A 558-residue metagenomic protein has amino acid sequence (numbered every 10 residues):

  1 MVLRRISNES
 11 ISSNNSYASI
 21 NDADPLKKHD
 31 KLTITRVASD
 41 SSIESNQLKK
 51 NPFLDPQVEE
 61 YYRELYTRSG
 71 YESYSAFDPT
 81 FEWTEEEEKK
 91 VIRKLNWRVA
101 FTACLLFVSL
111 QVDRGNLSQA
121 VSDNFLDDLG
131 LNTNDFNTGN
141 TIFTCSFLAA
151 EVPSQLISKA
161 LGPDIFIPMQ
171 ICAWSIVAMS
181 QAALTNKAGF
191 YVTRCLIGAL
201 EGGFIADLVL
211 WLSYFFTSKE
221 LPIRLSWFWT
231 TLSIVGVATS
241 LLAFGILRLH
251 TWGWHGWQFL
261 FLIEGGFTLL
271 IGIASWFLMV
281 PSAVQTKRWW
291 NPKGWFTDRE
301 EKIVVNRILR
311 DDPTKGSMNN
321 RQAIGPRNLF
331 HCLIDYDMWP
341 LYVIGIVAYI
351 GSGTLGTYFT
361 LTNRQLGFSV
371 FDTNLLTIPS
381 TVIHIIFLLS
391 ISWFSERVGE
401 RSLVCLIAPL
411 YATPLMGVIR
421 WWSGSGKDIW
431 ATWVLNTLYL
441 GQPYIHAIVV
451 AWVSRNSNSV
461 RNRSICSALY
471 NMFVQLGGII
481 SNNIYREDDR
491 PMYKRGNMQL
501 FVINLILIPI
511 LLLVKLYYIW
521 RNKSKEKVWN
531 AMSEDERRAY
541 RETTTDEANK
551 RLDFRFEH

Functional and structural regions predicted by a protein language model:
V2-N116, L552: Cytosolic juxtamembrane N-terminal segment immediately preceding the first transmembrane helix of multi-pass
D113, L129-G130, P153, L161-G162 (+7 more regions): Helix-breaking motifs and short loop linkers at transmembrane-helix boundaries and internal kinks in secondary membrane
S118-Q119, I324-I391, V450, N482: Extracytoplasmic gate region of multi-pass secondary transporters
A149-A188: Conserved MFS/SLC helix-loop-helix module at the cytosolic interface between two early adjacent transmembrane helices
A149-G162, I386-E400: Helix-to-loop junctions at the C-terminal end of transmembrane segments in multipass secondary transporters
I165-M179, L403-V418: Structural signature of the two symmetry-related core transmembrane helices
S218-L232, W252-L329, R495, L500-R538: Central mid-sequence intracellular linker of multi-pass
P222-W254, L262, F267-T268, S467 (+1 more regions): Glycine-rich segments within core transmembrane alpha-helices of 12-TM secondary carriers
